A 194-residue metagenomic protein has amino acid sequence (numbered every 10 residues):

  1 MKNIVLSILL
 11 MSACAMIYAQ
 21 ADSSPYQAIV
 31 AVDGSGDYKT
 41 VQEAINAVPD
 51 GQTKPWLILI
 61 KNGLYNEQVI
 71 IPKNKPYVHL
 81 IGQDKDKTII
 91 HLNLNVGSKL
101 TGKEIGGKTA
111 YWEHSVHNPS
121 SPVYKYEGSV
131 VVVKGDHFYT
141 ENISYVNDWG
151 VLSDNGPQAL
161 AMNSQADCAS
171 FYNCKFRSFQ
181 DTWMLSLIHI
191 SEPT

Functional and structural regions predicted by a protein language model:
M1-S23, L100-G106, A110-H114: Bacterial Sec-dependent N-terminal signal peptides
Y18-E43: Right-handed parallel beta-helix/beta-solenoid
Q27, Q68, V130, A159-A161 (+1 more regions): Structural detector of coil-to-beta-strand junctions
V30-D37, Q52, L57, P76-P157: Right-handed parallel beta-helix/beta-spiral solenoid domain characteristic of secreted/periplasmic
K39-D50, N66-N74, L80, M184-L185: Short, T/G/N/S-enriched strand-turn elements that build extracellular solenoid repeat scaffolds
T53, Y65-I70, I89, W149-N155 (+1 more regions): Short glycine/acidic-rich loop motifs that flank beta-strands on beta-rich extracellular proteins
K61, P72, I81-Q83, K134 (+6 more regions): Feature marks extracellular polysaccharide-active and adherence modules
S186-T194: Residue-level detector of conserved catalytic or cofactor/ligand-binding positions in enzyme active sites
